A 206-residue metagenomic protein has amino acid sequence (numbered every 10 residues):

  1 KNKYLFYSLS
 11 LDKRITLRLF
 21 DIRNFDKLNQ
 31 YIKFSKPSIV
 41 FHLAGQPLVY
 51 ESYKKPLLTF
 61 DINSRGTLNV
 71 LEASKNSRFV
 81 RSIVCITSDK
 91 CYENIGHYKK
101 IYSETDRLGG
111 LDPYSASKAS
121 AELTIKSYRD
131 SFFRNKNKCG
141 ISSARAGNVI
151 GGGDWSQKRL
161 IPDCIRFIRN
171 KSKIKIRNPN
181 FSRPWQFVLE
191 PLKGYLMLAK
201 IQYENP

Functional and structural regions predicted by a protein language model:
K1-A146, K193-Y195, A199: N-terminal Rossmann-like NAD(P)+-binding domain of SDR-like oxidoreductases, especially those catalyzing
S52, I95, G153-Q157, R169 (+1 more regions): Alpha-helix N-cap/helix-start motif
K55, T124, L160-D163, F167: Alpha-helical scaffold elements adjacent to nucleotide-binding pockets in ATP/GTP-utilizing enzyme cores
G66, N135, I174-K175, N205: Short, polar/charged, Gly/Pro-enriched helix-capping and turn/loop motifs at alpha-helix termini and inter-helix linkers
T67, Q157-P162: Amphipathic alpha-helical segments in well-structured domains
K100-Y102, I150, I176: Short clusters of hydrophobic/aromatic residues that line enzyme substrate/ligand-binding pockets
L111-Y114, A146-K158, N178-L189: Glycine-rich "substrate-gating" loop/helix at the edge of Rossmann-like oxidoreductase active sites
P162-I174, W185-P206: Alpha-helical substrate-binding/gating segment
